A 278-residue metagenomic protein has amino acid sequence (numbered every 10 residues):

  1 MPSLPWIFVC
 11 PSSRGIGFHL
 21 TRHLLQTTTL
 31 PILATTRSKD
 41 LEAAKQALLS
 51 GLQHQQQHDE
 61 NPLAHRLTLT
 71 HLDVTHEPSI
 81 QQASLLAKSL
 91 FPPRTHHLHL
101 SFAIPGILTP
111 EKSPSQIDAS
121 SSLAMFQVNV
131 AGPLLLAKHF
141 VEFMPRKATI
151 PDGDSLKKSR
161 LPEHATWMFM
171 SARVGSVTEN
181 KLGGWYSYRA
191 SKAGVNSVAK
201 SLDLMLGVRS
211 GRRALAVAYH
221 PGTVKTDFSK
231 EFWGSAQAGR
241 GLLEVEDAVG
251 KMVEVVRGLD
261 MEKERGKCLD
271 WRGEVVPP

Functional and structural regions predicted by a protein language model:
V9-H23: N-terminal Rossmann NAD(P)H-binding glycine-rich loop of SDR-like oxidoreductase domains
C10, T95-L108, N129, F169 (+1 more regions): Rossmann-fold scaffold of SDR-type NAD(P)-dependent oxidoreductases
T28-A44: Conserved glycine-rich Rossmann-like NAD(P)H-binding loop of the short-chain dehydrogenase/reductase
G51-P78: Rossmann-fold cofactor-recognition segment
L72-H96: Conserved Rossmann-fold cofactor-binding substructure of NAD(P)-dependent oxidoreductases
G106-L108, S113-F126, A131, V141-R213: Catalytic loop of short-chain dehydrogenase/reductase
T178, H220-W233: Short beta-loop-alpha junction of Rossmann-like oxidoreductase domains
E231-P278: C-terminal helical subdomain
